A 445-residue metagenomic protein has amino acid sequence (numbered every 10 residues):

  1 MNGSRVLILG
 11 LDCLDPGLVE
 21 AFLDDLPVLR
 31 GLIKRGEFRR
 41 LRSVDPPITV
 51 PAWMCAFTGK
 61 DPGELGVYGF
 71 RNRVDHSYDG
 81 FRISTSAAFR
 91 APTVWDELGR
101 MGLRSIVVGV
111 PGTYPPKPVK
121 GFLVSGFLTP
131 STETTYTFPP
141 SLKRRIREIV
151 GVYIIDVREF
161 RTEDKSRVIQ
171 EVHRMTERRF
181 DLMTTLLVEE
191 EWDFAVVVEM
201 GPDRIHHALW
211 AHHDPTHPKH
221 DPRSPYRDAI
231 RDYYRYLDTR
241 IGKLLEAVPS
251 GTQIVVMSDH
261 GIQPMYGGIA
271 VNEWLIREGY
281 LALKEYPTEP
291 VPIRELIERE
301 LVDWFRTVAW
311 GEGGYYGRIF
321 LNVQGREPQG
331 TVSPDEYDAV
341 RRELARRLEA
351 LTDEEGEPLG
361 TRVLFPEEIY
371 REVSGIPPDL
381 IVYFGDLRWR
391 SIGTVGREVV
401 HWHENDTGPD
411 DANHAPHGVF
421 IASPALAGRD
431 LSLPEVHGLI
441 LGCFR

Functional and structural regions predicted by a protein language model:
N2, L11, L26, G36 (+7 more regions): Secreted, luminal/periplasmic, and some membrane-associated catalytic domains that remodel anionic oxygen-ester
G3-V19, L32, A56, L98 (+8 more regions): Beta-strand elements within well-structured catalytic alpha/beta cores of enzymes that handle phosphate/sulfate esters
V19, I169-A195, I205, A211-V256 (+2 more regions): A long, amphipathic alpha-helix that forms part of the scaffold/cap immediately adjacent to metal-dependent active
V19-E64, R104-V108: Short, structured active-site-proximal loop/turn typified by the sulfatase FGly-forming signature C/S-X-P-X-R
K60-P62, P111, V198-D203: Short glycine-enriched loops at secondary-structure junctions
G63-L65, F122-V150, H217-R227, N272-V291: Acidic, His- and aromatic-enriched active-site or binding-groove loops in soluble protein domains that engage sugars
L128, T132-R174, F180, L187 (+1 more regions): Long, well-ordered, tryptophan-enriched scaffold segments
F384-V436: Low-complexity, glycine/alanine/valine/leucine- and proline-rich hydrophobic stretches
